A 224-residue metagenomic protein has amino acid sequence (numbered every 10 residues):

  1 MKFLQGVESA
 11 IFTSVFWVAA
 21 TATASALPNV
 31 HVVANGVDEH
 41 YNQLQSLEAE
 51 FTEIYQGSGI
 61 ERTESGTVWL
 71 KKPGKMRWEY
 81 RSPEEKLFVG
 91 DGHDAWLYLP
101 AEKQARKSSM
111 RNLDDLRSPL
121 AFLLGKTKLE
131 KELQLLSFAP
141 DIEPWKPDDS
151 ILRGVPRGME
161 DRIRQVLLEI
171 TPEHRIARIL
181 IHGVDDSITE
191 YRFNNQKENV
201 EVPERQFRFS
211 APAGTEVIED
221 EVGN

Functional and structural regions predicted by a protein language model:
M1-S14: Bacterial N-terminal signal peptides that target proteins for export
A19-T23: N-terminal signal peptide c-region/cleavage motif recognized by signal peptidases
L27-Y55, E61, V89, L99-R164 (+2 more regions): Flexible, processing/modification-adjacent segments and terminal tails in exported/periplasmic/extracellular proteins
Q45-L47, E64-G66, K72-G74, E84-K86 (+6 more regions): Envelope-exposed proteins and targeting segments
T67-P119, T189: An acidic-aromatic
K131-G214, I218-E221: Gly/Pro-enriched, hydrophobic low-complexity segments that function as extracytoplasmic propeptides/linkers
